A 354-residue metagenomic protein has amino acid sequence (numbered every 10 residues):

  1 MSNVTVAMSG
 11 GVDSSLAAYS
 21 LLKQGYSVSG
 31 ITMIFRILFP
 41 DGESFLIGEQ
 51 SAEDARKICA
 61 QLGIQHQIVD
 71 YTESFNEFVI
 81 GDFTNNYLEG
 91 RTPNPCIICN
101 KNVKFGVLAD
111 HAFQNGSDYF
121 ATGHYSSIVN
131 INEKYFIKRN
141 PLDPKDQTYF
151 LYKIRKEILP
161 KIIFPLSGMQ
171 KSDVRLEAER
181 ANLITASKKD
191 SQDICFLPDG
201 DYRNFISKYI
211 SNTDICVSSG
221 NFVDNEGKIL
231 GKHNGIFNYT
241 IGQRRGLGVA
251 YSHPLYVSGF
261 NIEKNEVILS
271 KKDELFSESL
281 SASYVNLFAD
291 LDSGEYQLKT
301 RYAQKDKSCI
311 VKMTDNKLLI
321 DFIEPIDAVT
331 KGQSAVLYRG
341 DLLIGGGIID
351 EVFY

Functional and structural regions predicted by a protein language model:
M1-Y152, D173: ATP-dependent adenylation/nucleotidyltransferase module used to activate substrates
A121-Y354: AMP-forming adenylation/ATP pyrophosphatase catalytic core
